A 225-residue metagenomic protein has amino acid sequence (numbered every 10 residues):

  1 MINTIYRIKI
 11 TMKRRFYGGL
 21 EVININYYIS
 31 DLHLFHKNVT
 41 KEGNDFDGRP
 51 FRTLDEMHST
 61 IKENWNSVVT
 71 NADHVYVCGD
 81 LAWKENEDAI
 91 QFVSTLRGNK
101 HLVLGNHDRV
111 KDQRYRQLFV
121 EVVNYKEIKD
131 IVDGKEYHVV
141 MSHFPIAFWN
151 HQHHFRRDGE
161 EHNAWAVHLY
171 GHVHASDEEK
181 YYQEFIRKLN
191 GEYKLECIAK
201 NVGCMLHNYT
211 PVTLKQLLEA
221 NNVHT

Functional and structural regions predicted by a protein language model:
M1-T4, Y17, E85, I131: Extended hydrophobic/Leu-rich segments
N3-R52, I198-T225: Acidic, histidine-bearing metal-coordination/catalytic regions of metal-dependent phosphoesterases
I23, A72, R97-N99, E136 (+1 more regions): A general structural motif
Y27-S30, L34-D130: Core catalytic region of metal-dependent phosphoesterases/phosphodiesterases, especially metallo-beta-lactamase-like
Q117-T225: Conserved beta-sheet core of the metallophosphoesterase superfamily
